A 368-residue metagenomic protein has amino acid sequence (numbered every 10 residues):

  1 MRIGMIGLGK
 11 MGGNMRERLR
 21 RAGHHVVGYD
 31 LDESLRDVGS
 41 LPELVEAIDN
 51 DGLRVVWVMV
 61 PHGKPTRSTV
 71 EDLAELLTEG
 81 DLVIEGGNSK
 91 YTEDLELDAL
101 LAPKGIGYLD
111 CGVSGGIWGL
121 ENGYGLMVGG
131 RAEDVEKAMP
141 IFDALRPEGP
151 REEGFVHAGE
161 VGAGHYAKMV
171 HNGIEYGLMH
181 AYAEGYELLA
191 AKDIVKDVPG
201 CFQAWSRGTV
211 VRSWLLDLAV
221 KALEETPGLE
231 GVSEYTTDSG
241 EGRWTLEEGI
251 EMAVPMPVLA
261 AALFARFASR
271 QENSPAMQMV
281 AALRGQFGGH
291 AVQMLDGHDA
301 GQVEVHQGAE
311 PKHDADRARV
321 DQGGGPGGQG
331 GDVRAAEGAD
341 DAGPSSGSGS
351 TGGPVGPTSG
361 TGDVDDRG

Functional and structural regions predicted by a protein language model:
M1-N50, R54-V55, I117-G119, G285 (+1 more regions): NAD(P)+-binding Rossmann beta1-loop-alpha1 motif at the extreme N-terminus of oxidoreductases
I3, L31-E96, A102, L120-G130: Rossmann-like NAD(P)-binding element
A22, K104, M252: Conserved dinucleotide-binding and phosphotransfer motif residues
V26, Y108-L109, M256: Hydrophobic beta-strand scaffold residues
T69, K90-E187: Rossmann-fold dinucleotide-binding core
M127, K137, P150-R151, F155 (+1 more regions): Helical "substrate-binding/catalytic lid" subdomain of Rossmann-like NAD(P)-dependent dehydrogenases/reductases
A300, A309, A315-A318, A335-S345 (+1 more regions): Short linear motifs in low-complexity or flexible loops
